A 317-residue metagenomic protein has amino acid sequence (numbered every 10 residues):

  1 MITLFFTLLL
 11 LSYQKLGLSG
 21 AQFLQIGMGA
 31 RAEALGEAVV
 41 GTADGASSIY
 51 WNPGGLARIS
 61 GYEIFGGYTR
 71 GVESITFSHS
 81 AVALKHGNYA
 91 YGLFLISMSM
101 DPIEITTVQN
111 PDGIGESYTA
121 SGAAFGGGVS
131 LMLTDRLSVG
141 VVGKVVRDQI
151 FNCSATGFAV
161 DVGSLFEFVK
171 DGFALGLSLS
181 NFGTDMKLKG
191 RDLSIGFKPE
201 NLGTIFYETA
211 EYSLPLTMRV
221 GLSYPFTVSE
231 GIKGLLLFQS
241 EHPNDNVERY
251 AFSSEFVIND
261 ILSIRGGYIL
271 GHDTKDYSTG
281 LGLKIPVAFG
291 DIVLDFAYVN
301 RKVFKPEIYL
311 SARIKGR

Functional and structural regions predicted by a protein language model:
M1-L11: Sec-dependent N-terminal signal peptides
S12-R317: Subset of outer-membrane beta-barrel
